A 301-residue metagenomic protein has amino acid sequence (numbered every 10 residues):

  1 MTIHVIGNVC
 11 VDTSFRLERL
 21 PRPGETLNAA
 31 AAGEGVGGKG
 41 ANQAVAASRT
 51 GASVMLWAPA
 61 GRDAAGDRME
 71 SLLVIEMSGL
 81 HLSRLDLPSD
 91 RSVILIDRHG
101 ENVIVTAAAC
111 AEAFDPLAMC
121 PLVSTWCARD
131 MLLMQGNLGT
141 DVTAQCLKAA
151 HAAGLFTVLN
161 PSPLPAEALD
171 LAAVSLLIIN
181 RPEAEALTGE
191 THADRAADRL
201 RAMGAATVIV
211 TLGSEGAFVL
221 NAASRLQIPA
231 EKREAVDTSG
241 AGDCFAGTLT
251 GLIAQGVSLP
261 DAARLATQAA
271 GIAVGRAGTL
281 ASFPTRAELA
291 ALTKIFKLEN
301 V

Functional and structural regions predicted by a protein language model:
M1-P59, A64-R68, A235-V236: Glycine-rich phosphate/adenosyl-contacting loop at the front of the ribokinase-like
V45, R91-L95, V103-I104, G216-L220: Short beta-strand scaffold segments in enzyme catalytic cores
L56-P59, R84, I94-M131, G136: Conserved phosphate-binding/catalytic loop of the ribokinase/pfkB sugar-kinase fold
A64-M77, I94-V103, A118, A173: Active-site-proximal loop->helix
V74-D86: A glycine-rich helix N-cap at a beta->alpha junction
A144-Q227, E234: Conserved phosphate/ATP/ADP-binding segment of small-molecule kinases
A193-V301: Conserved phosphate-binding/catalytic region of the ribokinase-like
